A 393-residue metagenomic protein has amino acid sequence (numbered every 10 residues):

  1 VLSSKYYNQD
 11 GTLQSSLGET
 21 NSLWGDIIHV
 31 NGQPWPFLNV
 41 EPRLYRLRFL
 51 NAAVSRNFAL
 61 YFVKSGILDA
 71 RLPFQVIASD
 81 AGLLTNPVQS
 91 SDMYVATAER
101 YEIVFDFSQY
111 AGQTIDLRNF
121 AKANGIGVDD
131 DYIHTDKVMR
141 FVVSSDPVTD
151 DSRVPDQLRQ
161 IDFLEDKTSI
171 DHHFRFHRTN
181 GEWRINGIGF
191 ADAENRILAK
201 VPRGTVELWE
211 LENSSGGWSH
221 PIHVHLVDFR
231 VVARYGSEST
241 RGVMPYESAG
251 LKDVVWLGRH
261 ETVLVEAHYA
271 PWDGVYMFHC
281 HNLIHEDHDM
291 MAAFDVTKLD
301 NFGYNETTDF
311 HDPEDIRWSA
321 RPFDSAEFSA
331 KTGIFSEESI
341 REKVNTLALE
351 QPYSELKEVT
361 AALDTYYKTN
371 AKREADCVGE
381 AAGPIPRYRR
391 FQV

Functional and structural regions predicted by a protein language model:
V1-T12, L158-W183: Predominantly extracellular/luminal regions of secreted and cell-surface proteins, especially disulfide-bonded
L2-Q157: Histidine- and aromatic-rich segments of cupredoxin/plastocyanin-like copper-binding domains
D69-S91, V138, K167-Y388: Active-site pocket scaffolds in enzymes
Q392-V393: Fungal secretory targeting signals
